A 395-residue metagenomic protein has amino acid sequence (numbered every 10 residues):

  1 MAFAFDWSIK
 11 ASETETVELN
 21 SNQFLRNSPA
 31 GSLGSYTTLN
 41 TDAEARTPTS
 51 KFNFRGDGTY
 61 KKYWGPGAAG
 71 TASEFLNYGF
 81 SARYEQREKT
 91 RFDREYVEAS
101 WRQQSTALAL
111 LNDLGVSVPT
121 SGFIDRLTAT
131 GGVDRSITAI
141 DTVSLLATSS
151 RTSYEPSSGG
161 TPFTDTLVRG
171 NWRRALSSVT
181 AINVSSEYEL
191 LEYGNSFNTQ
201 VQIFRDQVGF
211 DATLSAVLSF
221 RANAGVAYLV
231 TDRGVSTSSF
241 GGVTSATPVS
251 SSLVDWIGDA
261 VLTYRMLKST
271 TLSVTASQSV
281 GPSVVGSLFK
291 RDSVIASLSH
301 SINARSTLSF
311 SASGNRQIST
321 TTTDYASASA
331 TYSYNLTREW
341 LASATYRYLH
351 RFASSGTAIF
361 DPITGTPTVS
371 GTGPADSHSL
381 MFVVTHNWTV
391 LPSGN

Functional and structural regions predicted by a protein language model:
F3-N395: Gram-negative and organellar
